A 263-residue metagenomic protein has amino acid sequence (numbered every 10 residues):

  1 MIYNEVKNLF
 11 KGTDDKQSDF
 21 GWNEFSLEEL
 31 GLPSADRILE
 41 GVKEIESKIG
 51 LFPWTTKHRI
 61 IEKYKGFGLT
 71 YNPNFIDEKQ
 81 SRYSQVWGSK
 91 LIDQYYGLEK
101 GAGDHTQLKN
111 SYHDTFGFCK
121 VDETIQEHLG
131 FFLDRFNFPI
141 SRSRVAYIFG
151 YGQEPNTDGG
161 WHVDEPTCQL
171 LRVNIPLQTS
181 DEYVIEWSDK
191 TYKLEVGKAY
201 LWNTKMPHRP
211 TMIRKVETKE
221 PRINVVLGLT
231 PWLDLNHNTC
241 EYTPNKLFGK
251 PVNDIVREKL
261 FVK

Functional and structural regions predicted by a protein language model:
M1-R135: Non-heme Fe(II)/2-oxoglutarate
F20, L170, E220-R222: A general secondary-structure signal for short beta-strands and their flanking turns/coil in non-transmembrane regions
N23-F25, S143, V173, H208 (+1 more regions): A broad, low-specificity signal marking well-ordered, structured residues that form hydrophobic/aromatic
D104-V121, T167-N174, G249-F261: Short N-terminal helix-initiation segments at or just after the protein's N-terminus
Q126-N203: Catalytic core of non-heme Fe(II) oxygenases with the double-stranded beta-helix
T179-K263: Catalytic core of Fe(II)/2-oxoglutarate
